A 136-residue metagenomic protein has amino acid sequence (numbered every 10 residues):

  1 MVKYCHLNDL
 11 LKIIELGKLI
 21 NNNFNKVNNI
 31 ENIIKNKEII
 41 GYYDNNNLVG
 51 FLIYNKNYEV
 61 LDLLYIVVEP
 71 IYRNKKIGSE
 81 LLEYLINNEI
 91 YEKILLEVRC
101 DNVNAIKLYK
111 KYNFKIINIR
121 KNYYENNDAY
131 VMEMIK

Functional and structural regions predicted by a protein language model:
Y4-I71, L82, N88, I135: Acetyl-CoA-dependent GNAT
N28-N29, N118-R120: Short, P/G- and charge-enriched loop/turn segments at secondary-structure junctions
L64, I90, N104, N126-N127: Short secondary-structure boundary/hinge segments and terminal tails
V68, N74-N87, I106-K111: Conserved acetyl-CoA-binding loop-helix of GNAT-fold acetyltransferases
N88-C100: Conserved GNAT acetyl-CoA-binding A-motif
R99-V103, N122-K136: C-terminal "cap" of GNAT-fold acetyltransferases
K110-N118, K136: Conserved acetyl-CoA-binding loop of GNAT-fold acetyltransferases
